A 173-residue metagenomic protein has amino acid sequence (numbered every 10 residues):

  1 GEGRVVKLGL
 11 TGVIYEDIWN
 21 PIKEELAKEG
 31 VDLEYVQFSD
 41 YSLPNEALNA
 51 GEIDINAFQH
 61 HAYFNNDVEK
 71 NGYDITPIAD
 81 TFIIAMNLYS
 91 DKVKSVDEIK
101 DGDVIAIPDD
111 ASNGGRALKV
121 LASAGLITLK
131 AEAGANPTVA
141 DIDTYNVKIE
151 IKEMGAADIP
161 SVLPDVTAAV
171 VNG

Functional and structural regions predicted by a protein language model:
G1-V5: Short, low-complexity disordered leader/linker segments with a strong preference for bacterial N-terminal type II
K7-G9, A106: Short, well-ordered beta-strand segments
G12-E34, L43: Short, polar/charged alpha-helical segment
Y35-E46, A133-S161: Short helix-initiation/N-cap motifs at beta->coil->alpha
Y41-G72, K94: Pocket-flanking alpha-helical
N49-Q59, D103, V147-E150, P164-V171: Alpha-to-beta junction loops
N66-I78, K92-V93, D165, V170: Ligand-binding "clamshell"
I78-I127: A conserved helix-loop-strand patch within extracytoplasmic ligand-binding domains of the periplasmic binding
